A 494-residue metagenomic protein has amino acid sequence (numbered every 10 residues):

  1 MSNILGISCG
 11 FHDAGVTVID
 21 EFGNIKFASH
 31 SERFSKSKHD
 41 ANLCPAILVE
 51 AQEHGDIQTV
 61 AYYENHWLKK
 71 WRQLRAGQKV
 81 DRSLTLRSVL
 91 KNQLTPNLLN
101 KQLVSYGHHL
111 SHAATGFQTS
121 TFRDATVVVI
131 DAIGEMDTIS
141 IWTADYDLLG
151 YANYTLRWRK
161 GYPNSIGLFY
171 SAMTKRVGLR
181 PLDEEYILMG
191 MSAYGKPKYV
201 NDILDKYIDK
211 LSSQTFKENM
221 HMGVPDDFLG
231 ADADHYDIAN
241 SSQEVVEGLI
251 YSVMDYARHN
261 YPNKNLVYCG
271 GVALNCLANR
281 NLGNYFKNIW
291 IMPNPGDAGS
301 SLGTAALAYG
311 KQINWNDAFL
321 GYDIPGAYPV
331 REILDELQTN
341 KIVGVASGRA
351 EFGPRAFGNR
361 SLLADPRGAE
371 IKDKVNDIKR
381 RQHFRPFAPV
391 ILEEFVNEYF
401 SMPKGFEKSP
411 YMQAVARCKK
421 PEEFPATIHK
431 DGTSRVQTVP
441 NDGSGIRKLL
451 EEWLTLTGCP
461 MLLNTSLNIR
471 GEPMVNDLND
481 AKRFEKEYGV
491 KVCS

Functional and structural regions predicted by a protein language model:
M1-L5: Extreme N-terminal starter segment of soluble prokaryotic enzymes
S8-K38, H54, K69, Q73-A76 (+7 more regions): Flexible beta->alpha loop and helix N-cap segments adjacent to enzyme active/binding sites
S31-D56, I250: N-terminal phosphate-binding loop and adjacent alpha-helix
D56-N65, L103-V104, P262-G271, G344: Short glycine-rich phosphate-binding loop at a beta-alpha junction
L103-Y106, D232-G248, V439, G443: Short acidic-aromatic active-site loops that bind/stabilize oxyanions
G190, D202-E244: Active-site cores of enzymes that catalyze phosphoryl transfer or operate on phosphate-rich substrates
D234-I238, S242, V246, G270 (+2 more regions): Secondary-structure capping and boundary motifs in well-ordered enzyme cores
N240-L266: Phosphate/ATP-binding catalytic cores across multiple sugar-kinase/actin-like superfamilies, primarily ASKHA
